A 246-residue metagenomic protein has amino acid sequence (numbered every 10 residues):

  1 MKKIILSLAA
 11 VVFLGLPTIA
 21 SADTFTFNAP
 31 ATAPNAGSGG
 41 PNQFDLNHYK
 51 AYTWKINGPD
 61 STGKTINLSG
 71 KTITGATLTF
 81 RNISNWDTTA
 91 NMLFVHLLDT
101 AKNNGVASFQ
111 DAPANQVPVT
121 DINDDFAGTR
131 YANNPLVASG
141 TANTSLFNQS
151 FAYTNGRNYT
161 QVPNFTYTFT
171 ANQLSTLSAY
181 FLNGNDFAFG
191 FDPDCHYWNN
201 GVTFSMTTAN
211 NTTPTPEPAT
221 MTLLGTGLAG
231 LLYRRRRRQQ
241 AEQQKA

Functional and structural regions predicted by a protein language model:
T18-A22: Sec/Tat signal peptide C-region and signal peptidase I cleavage site
D23-K64: Flexible, small-residue-rich N-terminal segments that precede or flank a structured functional core
F25-A31, Q116-T208: Cysteine-clustered segments with highest specificity for TGF-beta superfamily mature ligands
K71-S84: A short beta-strand element within beta-rich, extracytoplasmic domains of secreted/secretory-pathway proteins
R81-A90, Y197: Extended, low-complexity, turn-rich repeat/linker tracts enriched in Gly/Pro/Ser/Thr and Asp/Glu that occur
T89-K102: Short, surface-exposed beta-strand/strand-loop-strand elements in extracellular ectodomains
P216-R235: A short, hydrophobic C-terminal helix/tail in secreted or cell-surface proteins
L232-A246: C-terminal membrane-anchoring or membrane-association module
